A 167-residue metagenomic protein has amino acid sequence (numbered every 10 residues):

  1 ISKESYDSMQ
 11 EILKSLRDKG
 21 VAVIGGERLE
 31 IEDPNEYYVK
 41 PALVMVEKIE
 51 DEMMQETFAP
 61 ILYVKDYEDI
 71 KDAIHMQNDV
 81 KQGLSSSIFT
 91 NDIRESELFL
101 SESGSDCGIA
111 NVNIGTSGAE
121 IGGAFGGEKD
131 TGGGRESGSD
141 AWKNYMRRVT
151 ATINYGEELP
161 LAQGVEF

Functional and structural regions predicted by a protein language model:
I1-Q10: Short beta-strand to alpha-helix junction loop
M9-I12, V39: Generic structural signal for hydrophobic residues
E11, L29-E30: Internal nucleotide-binding/catalytic subdomain
E11-G20: Helical element adjacent to the flavin cofactor pocket in flavoenzyme catalytic cores
K19-L29: Short secondary-structure junctions
I31, N35-F167: Conserved C-terminal structural/oligomerization subdomain of aldehyde/semialdehyde dehydrogenase
